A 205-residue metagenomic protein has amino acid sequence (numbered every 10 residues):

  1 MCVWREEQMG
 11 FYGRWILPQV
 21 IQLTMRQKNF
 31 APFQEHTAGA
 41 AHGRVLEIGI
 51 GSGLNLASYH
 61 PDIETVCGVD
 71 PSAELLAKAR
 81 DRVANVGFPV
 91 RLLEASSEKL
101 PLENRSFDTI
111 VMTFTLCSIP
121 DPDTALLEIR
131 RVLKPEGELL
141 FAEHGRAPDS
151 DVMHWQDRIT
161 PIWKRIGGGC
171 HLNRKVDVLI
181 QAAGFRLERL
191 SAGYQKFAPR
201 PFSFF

Functional and structural regions predicted by a protein language model:
C2, G10-K28: Class I SAM-dependent methyltransferase Rossmann-like catalytic core, especially the SAM/SAH-binding loop
I21-Q27, A142-F202: C-terminal alpha-helical "lid/dimerization" subdomain adjacent to the S-adenosyl-L-methionine
T24-R44, L54, S58: Conserved alpha-helix/loop element of class I SAM-dependent methyltransferases that forms part of the SAM/SAH-binding
H42, F107-D108, F185: Local beta-strand N-terminus motif with an aromatic residue
L46-I48, S52-K99: Class I SAM-dependent methyltransferase SAM/SAH-binding core
E98-I110: A short acidic, Gly/Pro-enriched loop at the edge of an enzyme's catalytic core that lines a small-molecule cofactor
D108-D121: A short SAM/SAH-binding and catalytic strip from SAM-dependent methyltransferases
D123-P135: A short glycine-rich, Lys/Arg-flanked "PGG" loop and its adjoining helix->strand segment in the class I
